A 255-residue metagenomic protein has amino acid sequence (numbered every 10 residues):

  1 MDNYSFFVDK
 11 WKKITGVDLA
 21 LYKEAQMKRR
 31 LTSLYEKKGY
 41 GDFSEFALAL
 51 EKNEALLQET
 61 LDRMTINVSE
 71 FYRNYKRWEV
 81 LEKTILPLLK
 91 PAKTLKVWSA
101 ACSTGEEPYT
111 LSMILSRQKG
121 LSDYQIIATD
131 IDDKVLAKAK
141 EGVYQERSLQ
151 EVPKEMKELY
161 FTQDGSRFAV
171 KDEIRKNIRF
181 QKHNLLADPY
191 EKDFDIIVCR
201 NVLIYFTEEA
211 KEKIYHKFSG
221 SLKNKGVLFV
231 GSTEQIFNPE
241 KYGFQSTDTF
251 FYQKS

Functional and structural regions predicted by a protein language model:
D2-L95, Y215: Conserved AdoMet
K90, Y144, K223: Short conserved AdoMet
A92-G105, Y124-I127: Conserved class I S-adenosyl-L-methionine
T104-K119: Conserved SAM-binding loop of SAM-dependent methyltransferases across substrates and taxa, primarily the Class I
Y124-V198, V202-A210, Q235-F237: Extended basic-aromatic, gly/pro-enriched interface segments that bind polyanionic ligands
I196, F237-S255: Core SAM-dependent methyltransferase catalytic element
E212-N224: A short glycine-rich, Lys/Arg-flanked "PGG" loop and its adjoining helix->strand segment in the class I
K225-S232: Conserved beta-strand signature within the Rossmann-like core of class I S-adenosyl-L-methionine
